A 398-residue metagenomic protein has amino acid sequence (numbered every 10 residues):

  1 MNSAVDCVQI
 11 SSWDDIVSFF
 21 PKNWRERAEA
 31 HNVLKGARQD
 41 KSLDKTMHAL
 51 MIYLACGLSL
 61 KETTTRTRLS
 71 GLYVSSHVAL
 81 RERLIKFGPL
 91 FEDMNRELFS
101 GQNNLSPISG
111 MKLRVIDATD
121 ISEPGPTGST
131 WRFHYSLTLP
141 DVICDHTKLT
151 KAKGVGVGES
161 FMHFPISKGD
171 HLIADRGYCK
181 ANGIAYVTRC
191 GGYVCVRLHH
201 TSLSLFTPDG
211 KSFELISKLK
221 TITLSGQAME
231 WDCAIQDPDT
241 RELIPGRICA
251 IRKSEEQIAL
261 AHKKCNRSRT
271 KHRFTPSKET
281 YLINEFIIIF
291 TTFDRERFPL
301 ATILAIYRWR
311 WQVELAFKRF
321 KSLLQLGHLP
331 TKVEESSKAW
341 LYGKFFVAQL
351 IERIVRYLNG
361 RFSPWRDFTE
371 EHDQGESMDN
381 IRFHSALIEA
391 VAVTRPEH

Functional and structural regions predicted by a protein language model:
M1-G57, T65-R66, S75, A79 (+4 more regions): Single, function-defining residue in the core of a domain
L60: Helix-turn-helix DNA-binding elements, focusing on the entry/boundary residues of the two helices that contact DNA
G71: Short edge-strand/loop segments of extracellular domains
P89-N103: Short Lys/Arg-enriched helix C-cap and helix-to-coil transition segments that create basic nucleic-acid-contact patches
L113-A118: Long, charge-dense accessory insertions within large macromolecular proteins
